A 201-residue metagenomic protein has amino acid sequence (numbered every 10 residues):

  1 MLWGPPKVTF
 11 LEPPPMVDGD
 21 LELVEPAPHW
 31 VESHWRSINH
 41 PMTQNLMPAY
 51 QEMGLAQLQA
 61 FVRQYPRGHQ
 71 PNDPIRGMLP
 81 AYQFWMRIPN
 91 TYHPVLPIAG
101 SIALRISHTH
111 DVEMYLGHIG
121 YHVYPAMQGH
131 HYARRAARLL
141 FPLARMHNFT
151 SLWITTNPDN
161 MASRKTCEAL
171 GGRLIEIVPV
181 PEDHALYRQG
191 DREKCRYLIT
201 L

Functional and structural regions predicted by a protein language model:
M1-H118, H122-P125, L143, I175-L201: GNAT-family acyltransferases
V112, Y121-R138, P158-A162: Conserved glycine-rich acetyl-CoA-binding loop
Q128, A137-R145, E168: A conserved short alpha-helix in the GNAT/GCN5 acetyltransferase fold that borders and helps form the acetyl-CoA
H131, N148, G171: Short glycine-rich hinge loops at helix-strand junctions in the catalytic core of two-component histidine kinases
R134, D159-E176: Conserved active-site alpha-helix within GNAT-family acetyltransferase domains
A144-T155: Conserved GNAT acetyl-CoA-binding A-motif
